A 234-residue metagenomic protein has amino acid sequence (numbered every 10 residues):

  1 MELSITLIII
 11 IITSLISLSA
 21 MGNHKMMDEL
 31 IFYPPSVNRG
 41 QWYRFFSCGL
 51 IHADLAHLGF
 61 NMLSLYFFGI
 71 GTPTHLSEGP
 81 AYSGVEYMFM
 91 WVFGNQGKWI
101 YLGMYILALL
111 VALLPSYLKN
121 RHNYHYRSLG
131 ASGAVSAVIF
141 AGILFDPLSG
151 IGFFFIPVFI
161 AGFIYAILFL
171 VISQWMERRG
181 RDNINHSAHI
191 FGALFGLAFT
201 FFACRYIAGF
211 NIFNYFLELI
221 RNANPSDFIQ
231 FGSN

Functional and structural regions predicted by a protein language model:
M1-N234: A detector for small-residue-rich transmembrane helices and their helix-helix packing motifs
